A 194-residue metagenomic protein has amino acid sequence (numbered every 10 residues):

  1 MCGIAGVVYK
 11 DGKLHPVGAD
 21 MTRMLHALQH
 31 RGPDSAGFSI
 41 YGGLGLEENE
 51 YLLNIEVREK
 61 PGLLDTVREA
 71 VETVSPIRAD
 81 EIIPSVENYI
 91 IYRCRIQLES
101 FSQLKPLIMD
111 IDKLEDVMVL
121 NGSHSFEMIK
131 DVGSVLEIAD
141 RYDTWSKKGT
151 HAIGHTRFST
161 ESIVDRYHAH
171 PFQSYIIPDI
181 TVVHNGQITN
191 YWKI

Functional and structural regions predicted by a protein language model:
M1-I194: N-terminal segments that mediate ammonia production and transfer in glutamine-dependent amidotransferase systems
